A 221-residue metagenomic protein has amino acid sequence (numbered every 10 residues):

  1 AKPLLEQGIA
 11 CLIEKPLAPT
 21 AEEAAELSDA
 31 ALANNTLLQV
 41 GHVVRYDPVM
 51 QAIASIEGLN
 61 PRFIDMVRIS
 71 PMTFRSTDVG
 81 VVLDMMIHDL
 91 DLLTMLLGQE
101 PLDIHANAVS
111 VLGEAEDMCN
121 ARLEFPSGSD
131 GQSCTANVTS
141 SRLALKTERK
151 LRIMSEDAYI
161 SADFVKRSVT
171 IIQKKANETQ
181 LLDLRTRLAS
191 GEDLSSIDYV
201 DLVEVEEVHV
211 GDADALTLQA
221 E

Functional and structural regions predicted by a protein language model:
A1-A30, T217: Beta-loop-alpha module in the N-terminal Rossmann-like domain of NAD(P)-dependent dehydrogenases, especially those
Q7-I9, N34-L37, D130-C134: A short helix->loop->beta-strand "cap" motif at the edges of active sites that frequently abuts
I13-E14, L38-V40, A162: Hydrophobic residues in well-ordered beta-strands that form the structural core
A18-S76: A contiguous active-site-proximal alpha/beta segment in oxidoreductase catalytic domains
G41-P48, M72-D103, E116-D117: Mid-domain beta-loop-alpha active-site segment that forms a flexible, acidic cofactor/metal-binding surface
V43, D157-E221: C-terminal glycine/acidic-rich active-site capping loop/insertion
L90-S168, I172-K174, E221: Contiguous beta-strand/loop segments that form the cofactor/metal-binding neighborhood of enzyme cores
